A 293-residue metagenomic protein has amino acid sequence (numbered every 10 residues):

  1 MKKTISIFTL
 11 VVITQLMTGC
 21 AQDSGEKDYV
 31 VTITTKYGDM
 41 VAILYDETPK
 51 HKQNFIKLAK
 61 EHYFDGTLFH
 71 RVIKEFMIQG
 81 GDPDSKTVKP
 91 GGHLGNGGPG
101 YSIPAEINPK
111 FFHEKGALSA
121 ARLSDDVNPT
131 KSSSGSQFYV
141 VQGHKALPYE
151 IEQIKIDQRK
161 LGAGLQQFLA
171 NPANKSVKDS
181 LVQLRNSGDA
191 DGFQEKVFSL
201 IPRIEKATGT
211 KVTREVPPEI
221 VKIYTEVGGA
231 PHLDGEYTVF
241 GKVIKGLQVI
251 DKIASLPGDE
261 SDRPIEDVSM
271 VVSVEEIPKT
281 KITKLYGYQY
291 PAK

Functional and structural regions predicted by a protein language model:
M1-T4: Positively charged n-region of N-terminal signal peptides that target proteins for export
I7-L16: Bacterial N-terminal signal peptides
C20-K293: Cyclophilin-like peptidyl-prolyl cis-trans isomerases
